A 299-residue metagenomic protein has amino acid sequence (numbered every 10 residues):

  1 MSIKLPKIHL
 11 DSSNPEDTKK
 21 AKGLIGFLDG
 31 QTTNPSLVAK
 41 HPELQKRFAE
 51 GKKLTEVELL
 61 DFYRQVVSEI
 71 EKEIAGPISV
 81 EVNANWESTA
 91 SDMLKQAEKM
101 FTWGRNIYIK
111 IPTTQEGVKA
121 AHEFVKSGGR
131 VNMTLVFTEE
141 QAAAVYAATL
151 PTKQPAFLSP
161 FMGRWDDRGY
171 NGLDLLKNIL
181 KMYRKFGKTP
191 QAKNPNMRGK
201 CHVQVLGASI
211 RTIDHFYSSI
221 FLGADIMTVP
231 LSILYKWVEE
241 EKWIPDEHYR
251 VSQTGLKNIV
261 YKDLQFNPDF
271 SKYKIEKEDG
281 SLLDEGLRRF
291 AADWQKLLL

Functional and structural regions predicted by a protein language model:
M1-H9, A75-P77, W103-Y108, A120 (+2 more regions): Short beta-strand/loop segments at the ligand-binding rim of alpha/beta enzyme cores
I3-P6, N14-K20, L24-L28, T33-K126: Active-site beta->alpha loop and helix N-cap motifs at the rims of alpha/beta catalytic domains
P6-S12, D29-T33, G76-V82, I107-I111 (+4 more regions): Hydrophobic faces of well-ordered beta-strands that scaffold small-molecule active sites in alpha/beta enzyme cores
P15, V57-L60, R64, L94 (+3 more regions): Electropositive phosphate-/nucleotide-binding environments in soluble metabolic enzymes
Q45-G51, W237-L256, D284-Q295: C-terminal helical cap(s) of enzyme catalytic domains, especially alpha/beta-barrels
Q115, N132-K262: Catalytic alpha/beta core domains of metabolic enzymes, predominantly
V260-L299: C-terminal extensions of enzymes
